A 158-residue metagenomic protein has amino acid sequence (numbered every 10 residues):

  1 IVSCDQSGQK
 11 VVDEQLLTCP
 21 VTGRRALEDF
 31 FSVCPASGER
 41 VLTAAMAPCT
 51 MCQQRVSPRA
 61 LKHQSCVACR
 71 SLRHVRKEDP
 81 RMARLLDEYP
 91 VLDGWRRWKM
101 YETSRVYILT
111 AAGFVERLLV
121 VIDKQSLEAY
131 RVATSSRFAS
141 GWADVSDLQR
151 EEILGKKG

Functional and structural regions predicted by a protein language model:
I1, G8-Q9, Q15, F30 (+1 more regions): Short amphipathic alpha-helical surface micro-motifs
I1, V12-D13, A26-E28, R40-T43 (+2 more regions): Zinc-coordinating Cys/His ligand positions in small cysteine/histidine-rich zinc-finger domains
C4-S7, C19-T22, C34-S37, C49-C52 (+1 more regions): Short cysteine-rich clusters marking metal-coordination/redox-active sites
G8-K10, G23-R25, G38-V41, R97-M100: Short linear motifs in intrinsically disordered
F31, A36-S37, Q64, S71-L85: Short metal-binding segments enriched for Cys and/or His
Y89-K157: N-terminal accessory interaction module
